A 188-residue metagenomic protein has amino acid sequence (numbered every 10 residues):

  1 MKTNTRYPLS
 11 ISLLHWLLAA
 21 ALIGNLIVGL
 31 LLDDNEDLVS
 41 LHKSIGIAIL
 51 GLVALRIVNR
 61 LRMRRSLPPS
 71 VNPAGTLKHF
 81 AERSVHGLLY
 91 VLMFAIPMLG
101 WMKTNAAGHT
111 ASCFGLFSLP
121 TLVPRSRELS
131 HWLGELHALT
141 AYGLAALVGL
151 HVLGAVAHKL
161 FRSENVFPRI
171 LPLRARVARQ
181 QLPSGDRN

Functional and structural regions predicted by a protein language model:
M1-N188: Membrane-embedded alpha-helical bundles that constitute the cytochrome b-like, heme-associated redox core of multi-pass
